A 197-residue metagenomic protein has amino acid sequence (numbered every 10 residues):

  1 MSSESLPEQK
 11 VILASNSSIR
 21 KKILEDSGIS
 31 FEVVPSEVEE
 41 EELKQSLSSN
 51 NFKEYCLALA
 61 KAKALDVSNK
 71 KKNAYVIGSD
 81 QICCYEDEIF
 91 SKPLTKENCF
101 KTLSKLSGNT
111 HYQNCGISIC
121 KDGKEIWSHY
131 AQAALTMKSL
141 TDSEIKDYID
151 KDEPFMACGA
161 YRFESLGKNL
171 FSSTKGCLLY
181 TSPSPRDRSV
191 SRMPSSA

Functional and structural regions predicted by a protein language model:
M1-Y75, E88-I89, L140-S143: N-terminal polybasic phosphate/anion-binding patch
R20, I82-Y85, N169-L170: Short, active-site-adjacent cap segments at secondary-structure transitions
L24, A60, D80, C99 (+2 more regions): Residue-level signal for inorganic ion chemistry
Y55, Q81-H111, M137-S139: Active-site-adjacent loop/tail segments of enzyme domains
Y75-Q81: Glycine-rich phosphate-binding loop
Y112-L179: Phosphate-binding/catalytic loops
Y180-D187: Conserved small/polar residues in nucleotide/adenosyl-binding loops
S191-A197: Hydrophobic alpha-helical segments, chiefly the membrane-spanning helices and signal/signal-anchor peptides
